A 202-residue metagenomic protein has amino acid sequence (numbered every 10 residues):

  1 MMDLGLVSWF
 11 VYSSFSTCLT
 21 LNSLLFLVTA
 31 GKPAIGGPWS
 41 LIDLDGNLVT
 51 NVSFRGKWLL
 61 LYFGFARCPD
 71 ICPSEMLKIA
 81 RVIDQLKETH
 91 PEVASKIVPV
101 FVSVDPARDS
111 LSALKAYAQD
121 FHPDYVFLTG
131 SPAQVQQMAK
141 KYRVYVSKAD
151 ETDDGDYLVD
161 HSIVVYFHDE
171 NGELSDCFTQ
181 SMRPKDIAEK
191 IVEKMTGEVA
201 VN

Functional and structural regions predicted by a protein language model:
M1-P38: N-terminal targeting signals for export/organelle localization
D43-L44, D169: Short, acidic, Ser/Thr-enriched surface-loop or helix-capping motifs
V49-E75, I79: Short active-site neighborhood of thiol/selenol oxidoreductases, capturing the structured segment around
K57, E75-F101: Conserved helix-turn-beta segment immediately C-terminal to the redox Cys motif in thioredoxin-like folds
L60-L61, P99, V165: Hydrophobic beta-strand anchors of alpha/beta hydrolase catalytic cores
P91-D109, D124-A133: Thiol-based oxidoreductase modules, predominantly thioredoxin-like and allied folds used for disulfide exchange
A113-S162: Short, internal strand/loop/helix patches that form the active-site neighborhood or redox-interaction surface
K141, D150-N202: Thiol-/selenol-based redox modules, centered on thioredoxin-like and closely related oxidoreductase domains
